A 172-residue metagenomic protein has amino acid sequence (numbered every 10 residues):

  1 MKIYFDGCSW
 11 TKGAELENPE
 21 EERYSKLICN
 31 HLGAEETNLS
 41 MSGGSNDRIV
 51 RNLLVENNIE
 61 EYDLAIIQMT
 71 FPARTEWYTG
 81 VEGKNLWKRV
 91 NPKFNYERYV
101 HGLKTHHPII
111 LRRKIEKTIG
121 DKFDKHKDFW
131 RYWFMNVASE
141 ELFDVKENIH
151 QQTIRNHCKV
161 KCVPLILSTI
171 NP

Functional and structural regions predicted by a protein language model:
M1-R48, N52-L54: Serine-esterase "nucleophile elbow" of acetyl-processing enzymes
L54-P172: Alpha-helical cap/lid subdomain in secreted, periplasmic, or secretory-pathway luminal O-acyl-processing enzymes
